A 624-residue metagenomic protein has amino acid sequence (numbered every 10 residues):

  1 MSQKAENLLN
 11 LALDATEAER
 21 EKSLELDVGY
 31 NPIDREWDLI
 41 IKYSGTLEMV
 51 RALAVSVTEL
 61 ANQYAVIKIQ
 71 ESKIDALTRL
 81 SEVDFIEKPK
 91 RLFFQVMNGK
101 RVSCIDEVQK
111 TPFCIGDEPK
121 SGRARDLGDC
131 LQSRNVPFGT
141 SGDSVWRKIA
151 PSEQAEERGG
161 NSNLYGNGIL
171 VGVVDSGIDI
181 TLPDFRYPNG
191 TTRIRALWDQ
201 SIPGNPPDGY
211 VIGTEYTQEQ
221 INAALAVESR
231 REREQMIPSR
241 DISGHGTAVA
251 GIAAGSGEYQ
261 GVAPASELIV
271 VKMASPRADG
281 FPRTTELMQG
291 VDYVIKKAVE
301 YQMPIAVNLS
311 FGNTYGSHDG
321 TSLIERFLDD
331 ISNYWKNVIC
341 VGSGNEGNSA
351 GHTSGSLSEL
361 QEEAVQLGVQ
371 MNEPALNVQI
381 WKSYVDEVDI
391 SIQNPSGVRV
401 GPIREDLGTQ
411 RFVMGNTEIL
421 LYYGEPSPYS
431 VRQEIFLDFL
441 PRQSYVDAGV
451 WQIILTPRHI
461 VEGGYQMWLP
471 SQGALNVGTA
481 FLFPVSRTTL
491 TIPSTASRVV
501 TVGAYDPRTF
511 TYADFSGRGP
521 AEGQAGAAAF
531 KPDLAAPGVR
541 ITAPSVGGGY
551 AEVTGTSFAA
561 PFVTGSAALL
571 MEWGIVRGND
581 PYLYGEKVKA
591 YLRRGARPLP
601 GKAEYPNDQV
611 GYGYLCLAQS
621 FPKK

Functional and structural regions predicted by a protein language model:
M1-E118, G122-L131, N135-E156, G160 (+3 more regions): Autoinhibitory N-terminal propeptides
G29, E300, P304-N313, G320 (+4 more regions): C-terminal subdomain of the subtilisin-like protease fold in secreted/lumenal serine endopeptidases
G159-T285, Q302, Y334-K336, P374 (+5 more regions): Subtilisin-like serine protease catalytic core
D175, G344, G555: Active-site glycine-centered loops adjacent to acidic/histidine catalytic or metal-binding residues that shape
W198-D199, P203-N205, Y210-A224, S349-F436 (+4 more regions): Extracellular S/T/G-rich loop segment that most often corresponds to the catalytic His/Ser-adjacent loop
A250-A253, E258, I269-G280, D292-I305 (+4 more regions): Hydrolase catalytic cores
K272-M273, V291-D319, G342-S343, T456-R458: Short acidic, glycine-rich surface-loop motifs adjacent to enzyme active sites
I435, V461-Q472: Edge beta-strands of jelly-roll/beta-sandwich modules across compartments, strongly enriched in secreted/luminal
